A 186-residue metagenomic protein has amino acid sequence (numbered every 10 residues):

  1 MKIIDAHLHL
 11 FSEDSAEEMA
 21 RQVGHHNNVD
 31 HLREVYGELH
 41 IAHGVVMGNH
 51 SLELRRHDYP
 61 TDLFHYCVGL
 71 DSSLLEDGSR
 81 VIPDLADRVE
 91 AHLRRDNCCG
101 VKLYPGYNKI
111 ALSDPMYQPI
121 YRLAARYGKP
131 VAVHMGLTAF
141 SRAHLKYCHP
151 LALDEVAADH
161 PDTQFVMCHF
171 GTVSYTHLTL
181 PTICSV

Functional and structural regions predicted by a protein language model:
M1-Y59: An N-terminally biased module of ancient metal coordination in phosphate/nucleic-acid-related enzymes
I4-A6, V46-M47, C67, K102 (+1 more regions): Active-site neighborhood of phospho(di)ester-bond hydrolases with catalytic His/Asp-centered motifs
H7, Y36, V101, A124 (+1 more regions): Conserved, mostly hydrophobic/aromatic
H7-F11, H134, H169, H177: Histidine-centered divalent metal-coordination motifs
H26-N27, Q164-L178: H/E-rich (His + Asp/Glu) clusters that bind or coordinate divalent metals
H50-Y147: Active-site gating/metal-coordination segments in enzymes
N97-C98, C148-F165: Structural recognition of alpha->loop->beta junctions
H177-V186: Single conserved hydrophobic/aromatic residue that forms the stacking wall/gate of nucleotide- or nucleobase-binding
